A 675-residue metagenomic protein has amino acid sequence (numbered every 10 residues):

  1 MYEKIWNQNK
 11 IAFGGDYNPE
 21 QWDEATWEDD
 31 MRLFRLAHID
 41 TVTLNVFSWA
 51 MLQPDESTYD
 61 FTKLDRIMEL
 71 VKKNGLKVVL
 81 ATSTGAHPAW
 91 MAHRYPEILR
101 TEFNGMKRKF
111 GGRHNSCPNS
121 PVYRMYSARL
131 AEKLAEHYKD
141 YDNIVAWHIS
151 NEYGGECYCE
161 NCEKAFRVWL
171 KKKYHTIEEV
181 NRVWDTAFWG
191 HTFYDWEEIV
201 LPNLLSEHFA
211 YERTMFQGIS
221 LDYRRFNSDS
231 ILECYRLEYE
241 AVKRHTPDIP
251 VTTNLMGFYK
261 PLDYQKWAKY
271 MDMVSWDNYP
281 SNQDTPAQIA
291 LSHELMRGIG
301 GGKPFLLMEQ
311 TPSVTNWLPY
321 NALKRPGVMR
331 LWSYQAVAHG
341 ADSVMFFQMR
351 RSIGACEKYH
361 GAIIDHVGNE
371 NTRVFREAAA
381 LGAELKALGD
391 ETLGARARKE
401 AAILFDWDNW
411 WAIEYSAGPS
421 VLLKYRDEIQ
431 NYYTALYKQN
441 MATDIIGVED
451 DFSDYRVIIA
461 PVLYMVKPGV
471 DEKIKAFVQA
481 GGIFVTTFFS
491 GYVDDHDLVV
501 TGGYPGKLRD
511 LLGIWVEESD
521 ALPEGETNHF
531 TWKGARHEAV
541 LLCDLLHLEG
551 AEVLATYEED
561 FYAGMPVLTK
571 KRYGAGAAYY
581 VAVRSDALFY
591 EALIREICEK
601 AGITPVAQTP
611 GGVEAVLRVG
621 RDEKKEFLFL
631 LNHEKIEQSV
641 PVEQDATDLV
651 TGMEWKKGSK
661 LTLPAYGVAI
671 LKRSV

Functional and structural regions predicted by a protein language model:
M1-T43, P54, E69-K73, K77 (+1 more regions): N-terminal carbohydrate-binding accessory modules
N9-I11, H38-D40, K72-V78, D140-V145 (+6 more regions): Short, well-ordered coil/turn segments that N-cap beta-strands
A12-W22, F47-T62, K109-A128, S150-C157 (+6 more regions): The substrate-binding groove and active-site-proximal loops of carbohydrate-active enzymes, especially glycoside
G15, F34, V42, V71 (+8 more regions): Conserved, mostly hydrophobic/aromatic
W22-L36, S127-K133, M256-K266, R325-S333: Short, acidic/polar
D29-R35, T43-M106, E238-H245: Aromatic-lined substrate-binding rim segments of carbohydrate-active enzymes
G105-M273, D277-L291: Polysaccharide-binding and catalytic clefts of secreted carbohydrate-active enzymes
I199-N203, D248, G257, A268 (+1 more regions): Carbohydrate-binding surfaces of carbohydrate-active enzymes
